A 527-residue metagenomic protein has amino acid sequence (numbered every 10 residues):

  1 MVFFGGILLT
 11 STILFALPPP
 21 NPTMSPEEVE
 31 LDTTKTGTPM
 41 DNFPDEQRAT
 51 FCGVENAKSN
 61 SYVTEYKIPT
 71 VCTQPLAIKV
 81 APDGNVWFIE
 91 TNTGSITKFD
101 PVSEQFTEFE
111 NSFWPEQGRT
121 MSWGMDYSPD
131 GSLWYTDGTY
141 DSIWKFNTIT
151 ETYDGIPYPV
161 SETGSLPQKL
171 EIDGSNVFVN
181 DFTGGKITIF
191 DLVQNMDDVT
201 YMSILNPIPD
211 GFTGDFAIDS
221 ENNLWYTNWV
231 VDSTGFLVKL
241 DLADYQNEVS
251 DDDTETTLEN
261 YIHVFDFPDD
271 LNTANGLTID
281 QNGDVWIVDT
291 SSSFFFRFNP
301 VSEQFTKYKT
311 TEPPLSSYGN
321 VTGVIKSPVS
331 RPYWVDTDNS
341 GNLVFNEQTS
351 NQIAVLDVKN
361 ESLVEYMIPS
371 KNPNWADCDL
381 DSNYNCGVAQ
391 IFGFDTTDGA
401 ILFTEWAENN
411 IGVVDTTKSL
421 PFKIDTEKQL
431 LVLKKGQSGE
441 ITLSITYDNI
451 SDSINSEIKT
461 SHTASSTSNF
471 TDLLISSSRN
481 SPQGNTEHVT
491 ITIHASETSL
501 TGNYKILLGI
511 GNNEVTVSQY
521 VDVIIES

Functional and structural regions predicted by a protein language model:
M1-P26, L508, S527: Secretory targeting signatures
E28-Y62: Blade/loop signatures of beta-propeller domains
T33, P44-E46, T64-K67, T107-F113 (+5 more regions): Beta-propeller fold detector
F43-E46, K67-G94: Beta-strand-rich domains and repeat architectures in extracellular enzymes and scaffolds, especially beta-propellers
V71-D83, W114-P129, S161-G174, P207-E221 (+3 more regions): Beta-rich, blade/repeat-based domains predominating in secreted/periplasmic proteins but also intracellular
V86-N92, Y135-T139, V179-G184, L224-D232 (+3 more regions): Conserved beta-strand positions in repeat-built beta-propeller and related beta-rich domains
D100-E104, N147-E151, D191-M196, D241-Q246 (+3 more regions): Short loop/turn segments that connect beta-strands within beta-propeller blades
S419-S527: Long beta-sheet-rich domains in secretory-pathway and surface-associated proteins
